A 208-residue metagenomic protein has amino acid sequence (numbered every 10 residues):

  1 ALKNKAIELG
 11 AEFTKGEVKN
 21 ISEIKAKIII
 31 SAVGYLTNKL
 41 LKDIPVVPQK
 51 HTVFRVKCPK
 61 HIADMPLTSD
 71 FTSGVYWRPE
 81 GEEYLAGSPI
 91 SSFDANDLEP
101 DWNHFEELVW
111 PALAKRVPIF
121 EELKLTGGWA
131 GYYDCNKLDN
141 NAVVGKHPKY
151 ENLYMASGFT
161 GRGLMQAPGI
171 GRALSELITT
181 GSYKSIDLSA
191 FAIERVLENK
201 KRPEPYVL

Functional and structural regions predicted by a protein language model:
A1-K5, G34, F105-A112, F159 (+2 more regions): Mid-domain beta-loop-alpha active-site segment that forms a flexible, acidic cofactor/metal-binding surface
A1-N20, I24-K27, A32: Helical element adjacent to the flavin cofactor pocket in flavoenzyme catalytic cores
I7-L9, E17-S22, K50-T52, D64 (+2 more regions): Residue-level marker for the onset of beta-strands and adjacent loop->beta junctions in well-ordered domains
N20, L36-T37, S92: Glycine-rich nucleotide phosphate-binding loop and flanking beta-alpha elements of Rossmann-like dinucleotide-binding
A26-P66: Central helical "cap/lid" subdomain
K39-K42, N96, M165-Q166: Short glycine-/acidic-enriched loop or helix-start segments at secondary-structure transitions that form or flank
C58-N152: Active-site lid/adjacent beta-loop-alpha segment flanking the redox-cofactor pocket in flavoenzymes
K115-L208: C-terminal catalytic lobe of FAD-dependent flavoproteins
